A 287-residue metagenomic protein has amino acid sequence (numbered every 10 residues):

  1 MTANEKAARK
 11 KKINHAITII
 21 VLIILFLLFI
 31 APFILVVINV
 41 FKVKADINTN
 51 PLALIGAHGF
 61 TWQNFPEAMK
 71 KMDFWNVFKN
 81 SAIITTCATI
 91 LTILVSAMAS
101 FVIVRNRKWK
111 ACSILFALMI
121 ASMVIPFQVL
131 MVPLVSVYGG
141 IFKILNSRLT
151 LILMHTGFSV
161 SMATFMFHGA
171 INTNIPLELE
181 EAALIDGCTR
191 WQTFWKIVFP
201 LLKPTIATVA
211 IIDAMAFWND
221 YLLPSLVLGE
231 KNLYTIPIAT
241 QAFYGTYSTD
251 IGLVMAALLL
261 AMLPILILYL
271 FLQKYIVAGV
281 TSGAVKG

Functional and structural regions predicted by a protein language model:
M1-E5: N-terminal Lys/Arg-rich, disordered targeting/topogenic segments
K6-G287: A structural signal for multi-pass alpha-helical bundles of membrane permease subunits that mediate small-molecule
